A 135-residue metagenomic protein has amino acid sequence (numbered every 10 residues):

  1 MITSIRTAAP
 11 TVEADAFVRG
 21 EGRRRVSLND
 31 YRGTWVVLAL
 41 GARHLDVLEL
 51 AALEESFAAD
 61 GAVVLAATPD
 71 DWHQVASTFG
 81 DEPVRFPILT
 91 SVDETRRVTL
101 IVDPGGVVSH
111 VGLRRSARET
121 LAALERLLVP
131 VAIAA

Functional and structural regions predicted by a protein language model:
M1-N29, E49, A122: N-terminal "domain-start" segment that seeds a small globular fold
R25-L50: Short active-site neighborhood of thiol/selenol oxidoreductases, capturing the structured segment around
A51, A58: Anion (oxyanion) recognition and catalysis
V64-A67, H73-V98, D103: Short, internal strand/loop/helix patches that form the active-site neighborhood or redox-interaction surface
R96-A135: Thiol-/selenol-based redox modules, centered on thioredoxin-like and closely related oxidoreductase domains
